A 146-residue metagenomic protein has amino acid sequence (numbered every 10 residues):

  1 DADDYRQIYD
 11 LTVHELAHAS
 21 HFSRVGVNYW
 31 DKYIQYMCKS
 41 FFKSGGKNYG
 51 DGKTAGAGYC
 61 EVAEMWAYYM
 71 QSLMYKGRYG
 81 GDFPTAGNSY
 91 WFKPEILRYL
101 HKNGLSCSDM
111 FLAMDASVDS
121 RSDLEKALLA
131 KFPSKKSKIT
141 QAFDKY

Functional and structural regions predicted by a protein language model:
D1-V13, T54-G58: Short pre-active-site segment immediately N-terminal to the catalytic Zn-binding motif
D10-V27, E64-Y68: Active-site recognition of the HExxH zinc-binding catalytic motif
R24-N28, Q71-Y79: Short capping motifs at secondary-structure boundaries
R24-T54: Post-HEXXH active-site segment of zinc metalloproteases
N48-G52, Y75, Y79-D82: Acidic/His metal-coordination segments adjacent to aromatic residues that form catalytic metal sites in metalloenzymes
K53-E64, A86-N88: Active-site metal-coordination segments of metallo-dependent hydrolases
R78-Y146: Pan-zinc metallopeptidase signature
